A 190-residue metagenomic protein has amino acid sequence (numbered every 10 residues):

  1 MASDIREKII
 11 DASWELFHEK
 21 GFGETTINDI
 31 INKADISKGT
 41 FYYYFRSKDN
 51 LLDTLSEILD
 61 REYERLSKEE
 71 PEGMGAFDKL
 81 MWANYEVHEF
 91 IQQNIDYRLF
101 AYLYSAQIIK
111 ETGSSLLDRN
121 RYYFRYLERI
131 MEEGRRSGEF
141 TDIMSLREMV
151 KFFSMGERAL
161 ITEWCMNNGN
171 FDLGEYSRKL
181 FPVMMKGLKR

Functional and structural regions predicted by a protein language model:
M1-K20, E24-I36, D49-N50: Basic, helix-initiating cap at the start of DNA-binding domains
E19-G23, G73, N94, S137: Short coil/turn segments at alpha/beta junctions that flank glycine-rich nucleotide-binding fingerprints
D35-F45: Short hydrophobic/aromatic patch on the recognition helix
L51-L59: Alpha-helical DNA-contacting segments of helix-turn-helix folds
T54, K68-N94, L146-F153, G174: Hydrophobic alpha-helical connector segments
E86-E89, R125, R129-S137, S154-M155 (+1 more regions): C-terminal peripheral helix-coil segments that are non-catalytic and often amphipathic
E89-E128, E139, E148: Short secondary-structure transition hinges
L117-N120, R136-F152, D172-E175: All-alpha amphipathic helical-bundle segments outside canonical DNA-binding/catalytic cores that form hydrophobic
